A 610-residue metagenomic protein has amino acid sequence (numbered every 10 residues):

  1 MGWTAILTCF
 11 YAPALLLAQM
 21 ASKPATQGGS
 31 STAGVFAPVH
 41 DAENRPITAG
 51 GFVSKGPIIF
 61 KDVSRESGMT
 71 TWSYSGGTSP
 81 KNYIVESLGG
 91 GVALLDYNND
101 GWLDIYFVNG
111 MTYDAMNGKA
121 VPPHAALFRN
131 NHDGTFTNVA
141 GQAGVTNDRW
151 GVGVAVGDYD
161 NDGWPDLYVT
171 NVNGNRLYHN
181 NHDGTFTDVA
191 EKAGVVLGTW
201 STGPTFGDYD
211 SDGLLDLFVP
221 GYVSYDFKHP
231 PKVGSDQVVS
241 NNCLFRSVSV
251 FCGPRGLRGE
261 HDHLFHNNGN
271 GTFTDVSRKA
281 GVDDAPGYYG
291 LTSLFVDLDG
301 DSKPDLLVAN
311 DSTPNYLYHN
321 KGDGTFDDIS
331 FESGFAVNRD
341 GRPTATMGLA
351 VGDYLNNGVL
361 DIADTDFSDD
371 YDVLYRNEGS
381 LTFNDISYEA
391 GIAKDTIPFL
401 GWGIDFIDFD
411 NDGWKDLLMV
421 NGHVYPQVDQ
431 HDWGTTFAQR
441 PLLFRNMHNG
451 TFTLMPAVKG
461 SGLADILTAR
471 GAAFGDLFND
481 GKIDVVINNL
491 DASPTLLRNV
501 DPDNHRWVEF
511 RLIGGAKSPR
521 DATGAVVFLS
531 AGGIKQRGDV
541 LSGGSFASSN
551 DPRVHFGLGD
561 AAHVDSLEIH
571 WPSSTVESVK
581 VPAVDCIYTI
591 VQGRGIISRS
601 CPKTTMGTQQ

Functional and structural regions predicted by a protein language model:
L17, S67, G77, K394 (+2 more regions): Gly/Ser/Thr/Pro-enriched helix-cap/hinge segments flanking short amphipathic alpha-helices
Q19-I59, R65-T71, T608-Q609: N-terminal pre-domain segments of enzymes
S31-P38, V108-P122, G221-L257, M419-F437: Short, conserved, GDST-rich strand-edge loop motifs in beta-rich repeat architectures
T48-K61, Y113-V139, G174-D188, P230-G234 (+7 more regions): Beta-propeller blade repeat segments, especially FG-GAP/WD-type strand-to-loop junctions in 6- to 7-bladed propeller
M69-G91, A143-A155, G194-T205, L257-R258 (+8 more regions): Repeat-based blade/solenoid architectures
G89-N99, R129, W150-P165, L177-H179 (+9 more regions): Beta-propeller blade termini
W102-N109, D162-N171, L217-G221, D301 (+5 more regions): Hydrophobic beta-strand segments that make up the repeating blades of beta-propeller and related beta-repeat
V139-Y159, W164, V169-Y209, V219-R255 (+2 more regions): Asp-box/WD-like beta-propeller blade repeats and closely related beta-sheet repeat scaffolds
